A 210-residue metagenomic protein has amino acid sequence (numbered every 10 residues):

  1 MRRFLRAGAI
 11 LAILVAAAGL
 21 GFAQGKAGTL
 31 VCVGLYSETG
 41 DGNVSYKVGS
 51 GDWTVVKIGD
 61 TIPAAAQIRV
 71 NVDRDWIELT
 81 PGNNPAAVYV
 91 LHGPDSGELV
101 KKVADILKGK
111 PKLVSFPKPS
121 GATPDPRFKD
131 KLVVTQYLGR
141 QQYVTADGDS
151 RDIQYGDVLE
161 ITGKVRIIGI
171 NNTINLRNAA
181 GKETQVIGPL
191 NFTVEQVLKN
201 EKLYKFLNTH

Functional and structural regions predicted by a protein language model:
M1-A9: Bacterial N-terminal signal peptides that target proteins for export
G8-G19: Bacterial N-terminal signal peptides
A23-H210: Flexible, surface-exposed loop/linker segments and immediately adjacent secondary-structure boundaries
